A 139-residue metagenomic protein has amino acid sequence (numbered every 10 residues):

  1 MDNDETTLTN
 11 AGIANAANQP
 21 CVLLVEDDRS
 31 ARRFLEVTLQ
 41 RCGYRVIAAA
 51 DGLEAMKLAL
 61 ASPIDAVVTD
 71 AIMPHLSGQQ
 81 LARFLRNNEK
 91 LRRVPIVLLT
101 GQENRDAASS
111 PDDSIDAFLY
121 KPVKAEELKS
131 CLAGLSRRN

Functional and structural regions predicted by a protein language model:
M1-C21, K124-N139: Non-catalytic signal-transmission and effector/linker regions of two-component phosphorelay proteins
E26: Conserved acidic carboxylate
R33-R41: Charged docking surfaces used in two-component/phosphorelay signaling
G43-A50, L58: Short hydrophobic/Thr-rich beta-strand motif most characteristic of the beta2 strand and flanking loop of CheY-like
S62-V68: Active-site beta3 strand of CheY-like receiver
D70, T100: Active-site residues of response regulator receiver
M73: Receiver (REC) domain active-site loop signature in two-component systems and cognate sites in sensor histidine kinases
